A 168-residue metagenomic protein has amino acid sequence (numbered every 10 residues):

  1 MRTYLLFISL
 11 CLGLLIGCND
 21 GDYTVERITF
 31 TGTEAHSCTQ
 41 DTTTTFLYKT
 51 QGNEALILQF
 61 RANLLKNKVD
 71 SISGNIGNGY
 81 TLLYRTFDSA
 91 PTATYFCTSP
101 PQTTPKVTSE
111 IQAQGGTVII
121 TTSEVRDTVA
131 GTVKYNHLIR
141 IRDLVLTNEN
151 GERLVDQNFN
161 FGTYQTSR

Functional and structural regions predicted by a protein language model:
M1-Y4: Positively charged n-region of N-terminal signal peptides that target proteins for export
L6-L10: Sec-dependent N-terminal signal peptides
L12-D41, R168: Bacterial Sec-dependent N-terminal signal peptides
G21, Q51-N53, N63, S123-V125 (+2 more regions): Generic structural motif
H36, A55-L56, L154: Short, isolated positions in well-ordered beta-strands
T39-T44, R140: A short, compositionally biased
T44-K134: Surface-exposed helix/loop patches within compact recognition domains
H137-R168: Edge beta-strand at a domain terminus
